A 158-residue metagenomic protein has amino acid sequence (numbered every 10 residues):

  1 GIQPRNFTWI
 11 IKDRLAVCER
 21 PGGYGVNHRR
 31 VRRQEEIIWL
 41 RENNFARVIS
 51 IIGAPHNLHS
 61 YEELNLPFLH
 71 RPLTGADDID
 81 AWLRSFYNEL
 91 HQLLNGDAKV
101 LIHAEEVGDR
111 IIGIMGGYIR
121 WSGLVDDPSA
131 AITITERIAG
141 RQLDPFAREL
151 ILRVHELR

Functional and structural regions predicted by a protein language model:
G1-L101, I114-R158: Cys-dependent protein tyrosine phosphatase-like superfamily
E105: Nucleic acid-binding interface residues in structured DNA/RNA-binding domains, emphasizing the DNA-engaging scaffolds
G108-I114: Glycine-rich nucleophile elbow surrounding the catalytic serine of serine-hydrolase chemistry
